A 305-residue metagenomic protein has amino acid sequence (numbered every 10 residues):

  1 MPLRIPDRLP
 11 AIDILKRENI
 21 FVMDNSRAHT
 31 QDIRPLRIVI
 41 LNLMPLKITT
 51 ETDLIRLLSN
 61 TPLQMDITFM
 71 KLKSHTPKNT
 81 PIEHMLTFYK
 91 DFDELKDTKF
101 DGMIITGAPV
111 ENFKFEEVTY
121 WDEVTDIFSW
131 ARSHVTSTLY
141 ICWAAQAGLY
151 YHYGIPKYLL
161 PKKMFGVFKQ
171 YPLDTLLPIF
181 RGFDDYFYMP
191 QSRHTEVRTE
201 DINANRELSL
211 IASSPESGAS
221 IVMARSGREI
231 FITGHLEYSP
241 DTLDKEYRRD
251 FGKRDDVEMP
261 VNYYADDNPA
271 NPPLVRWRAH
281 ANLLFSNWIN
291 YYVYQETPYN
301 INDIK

Functional and structural regions predicted by a protein language model:
M1-S74, Y89, D93-L95, K99 (+2 more regions): Amide-donor transfer/coupling interface in amidating biosynthetic enzymes
D53-I55, H84, E117-Y120, Y153-P156 (+2 more regions): Short, glycine/charged-enriched secondary-structure capping and boundary segments
K73-L86: N-terminal beta-loop-helix "entrance" segment that forms/cooperates in small-molecule cofactor or anionic ligand
M85, Y89-F92, F115: Helical hinge/lid and interdomain linker segments adjacent to catalytic or ligand-binding clefts that mediate domain
G102: Short, Asp-centered acidic motifs that coordinate Mg2+ and/or phosphate in catalytic or ligand-binding sites
I105-D174: Cysteine-nucleophile active-site neighborhood
